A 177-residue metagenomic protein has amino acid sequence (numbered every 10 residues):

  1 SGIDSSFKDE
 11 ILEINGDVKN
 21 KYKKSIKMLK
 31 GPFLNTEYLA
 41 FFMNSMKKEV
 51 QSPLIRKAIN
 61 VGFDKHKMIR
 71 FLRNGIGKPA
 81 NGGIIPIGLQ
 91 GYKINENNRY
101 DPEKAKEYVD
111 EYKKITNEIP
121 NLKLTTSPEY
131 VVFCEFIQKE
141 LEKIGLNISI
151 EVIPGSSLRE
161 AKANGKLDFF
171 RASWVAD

Functional and structural regions predicted by a protein language model:
S1-N44, S173: Extracellular/periplasmic solute-recognition and catalytic clefts
S5-F7, V18, P32, S45 (+4 more regions): Short, flexible loop/turn elements at secondary-structure junctions
L29-L54, P79-A80, N164-G165: Short, solvent-exposed loop/turn segments at the edges of secondary structure
L39-N44, K93, E118-T125: Short, hydrophobic beta-strand segments
M46-L89, F133: Periplasmic-binding protein-like
K78-Y112, Y130-V132: Structural transition elements
E111-A176: Ligand/substrate-recognition segments at binding pockets and active sites
